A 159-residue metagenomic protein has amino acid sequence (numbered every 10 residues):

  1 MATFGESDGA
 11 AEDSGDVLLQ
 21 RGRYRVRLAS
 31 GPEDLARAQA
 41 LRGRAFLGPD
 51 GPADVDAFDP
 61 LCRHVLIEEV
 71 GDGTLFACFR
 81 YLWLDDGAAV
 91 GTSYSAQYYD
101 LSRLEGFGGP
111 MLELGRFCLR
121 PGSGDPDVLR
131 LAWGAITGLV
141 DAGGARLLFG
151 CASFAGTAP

Functional and structural regions predicted by a protein language model:
M1-D13, D86: Acyl-donor-binding surface of acyltransferase catalytic domains
F4, D13-F76: Short amphipathic alpha-helix that is part of the acyltransferase structural core
F4-D8, R44-L47, D59-P60, V90-Y98 (+1 more regions): A short linear-motif detector with a strong N-terminal bias
E12-D16, L101-L104: Short beta-strand/turn micro-motifs at beta-sheet edges
Y24, F79, L112: A broad, low-specificity signal marking well-ordered, structured residues that form hydrophobic/aromatic
G43, G71-S93: N-terminal low-complexity, intrinsically disordered segments
L84-P159: Acyl-donor binding region in acyl/amide transferases
